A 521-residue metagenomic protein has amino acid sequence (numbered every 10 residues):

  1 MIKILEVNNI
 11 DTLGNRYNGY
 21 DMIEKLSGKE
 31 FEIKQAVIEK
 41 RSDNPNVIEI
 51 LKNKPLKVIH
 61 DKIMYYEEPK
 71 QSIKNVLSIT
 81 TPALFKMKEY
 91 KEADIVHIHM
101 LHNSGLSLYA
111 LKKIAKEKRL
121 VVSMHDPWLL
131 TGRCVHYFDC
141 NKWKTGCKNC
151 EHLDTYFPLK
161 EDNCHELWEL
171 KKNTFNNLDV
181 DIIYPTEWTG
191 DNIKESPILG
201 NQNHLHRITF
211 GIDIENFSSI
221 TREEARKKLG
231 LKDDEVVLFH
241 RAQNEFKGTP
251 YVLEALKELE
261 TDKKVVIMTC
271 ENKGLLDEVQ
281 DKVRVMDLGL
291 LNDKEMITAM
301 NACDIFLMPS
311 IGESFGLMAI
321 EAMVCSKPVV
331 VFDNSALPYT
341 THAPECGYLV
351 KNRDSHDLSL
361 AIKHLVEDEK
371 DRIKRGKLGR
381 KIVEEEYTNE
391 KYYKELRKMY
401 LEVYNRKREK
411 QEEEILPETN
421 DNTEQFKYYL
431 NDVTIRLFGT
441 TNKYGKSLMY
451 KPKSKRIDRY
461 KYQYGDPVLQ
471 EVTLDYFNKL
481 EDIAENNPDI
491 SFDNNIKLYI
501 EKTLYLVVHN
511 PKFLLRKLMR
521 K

Functional and structural regions predicted by a protein language model:
I183, L231-K247, L253-L256: Conserved donor-binding/catalytic core segment of Leloir-type glycosyltransferases
K194, G211-K228, D277-E278: Acidic anion/phosphate-binding donor-loop and adjacent secondary structure in glycosyltransferase catalytic cores
G274-I297: Nucleotide-activated donor-binding/catalytic signature segment of Leloir-type glycosyltransferases, i.e., the conserved
T298-C303: Short alpha-helical donor nucleotide-sugar binding micro-motif in glycosyltransferases
I311: Aromatic "clamp/platform" in nucleotide-sugar-dependent glycosyltransferases that forms part of the donor/acceptor
P328-V331, T341: Short hydrophobic beta-strand element within catalytic cores of glycosyltransferases and related nucleotide-activated
A343-P344, Y348-S355, H364-E369: Conserved acidic donor-binding segment of nucleotide-sugar-dependent glycosyltransferases
D357-L360, H364, D371-E386, Y392-K398: A short, well-ordered alpha-helix in the C-terminal region of glycosyltransferases
